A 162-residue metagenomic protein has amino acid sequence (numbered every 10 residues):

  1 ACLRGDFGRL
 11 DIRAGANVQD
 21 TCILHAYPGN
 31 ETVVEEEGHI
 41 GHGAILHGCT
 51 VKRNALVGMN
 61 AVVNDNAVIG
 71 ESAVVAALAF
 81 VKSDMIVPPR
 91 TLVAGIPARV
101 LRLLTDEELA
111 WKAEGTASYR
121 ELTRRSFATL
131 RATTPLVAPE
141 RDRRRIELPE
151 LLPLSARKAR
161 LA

Functional and structural regions predicted by a protein language model:
A1-F7: N-terminal first-folded block
D6, D20-T21, A26-Y27, E31-V34 (+1 more regions): Glycine-rich hexapeptide-repeat left-handed beta-helix
R9-D11: Surface-exposed loop/turn motifs in large extracellular/passenger domains
A14, E36: A cytosolic small-molecule/anion-sensing beta-strand core signal
